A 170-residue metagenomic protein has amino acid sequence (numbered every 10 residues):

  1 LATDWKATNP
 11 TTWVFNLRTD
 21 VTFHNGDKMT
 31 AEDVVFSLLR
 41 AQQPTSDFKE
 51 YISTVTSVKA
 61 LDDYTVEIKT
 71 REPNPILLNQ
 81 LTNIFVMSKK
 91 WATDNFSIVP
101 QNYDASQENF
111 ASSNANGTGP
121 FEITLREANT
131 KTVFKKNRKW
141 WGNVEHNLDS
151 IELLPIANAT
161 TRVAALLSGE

Functional and structural regions predicted by a protein language model:
T3, T12-N16, V34-L38, V66-I68 (+3 more regions): Short, well-ordered beta-strand elements
T3-D47, L61, E67, R162-S168: Aromatic- and charge-enriched surface segment that lines or borders ligand/interaction sites
K6, N16, E50-P100: Surface-exposed binding/hinge segments that line and control ligand-binding clefts or catalytic entry sites
P10-T11, D27-A31, F48-Y51, L61-Y64 (+5 more regions): Solvent-exposed, acidic/flexible segments
L17-N25, V55, N109-A111, P120 (+2 more regions): Second-shell loop/turn segments in exported
T22-F23, P73-N79, G142-V144: Short, charged/polar, Gly/Pro-enriched secondary-structure boundary elements
D27-K28, E32-D33, N79-M87, L148-I151: Extended Gly/Ser/Thr-rich low-complexity repeat segments, especially those forming or decorating extracellular
F85-E152, N158: Gly/Pro-rich hinge or "lid" segments in bacterial periplasmic/extracellular proteins
